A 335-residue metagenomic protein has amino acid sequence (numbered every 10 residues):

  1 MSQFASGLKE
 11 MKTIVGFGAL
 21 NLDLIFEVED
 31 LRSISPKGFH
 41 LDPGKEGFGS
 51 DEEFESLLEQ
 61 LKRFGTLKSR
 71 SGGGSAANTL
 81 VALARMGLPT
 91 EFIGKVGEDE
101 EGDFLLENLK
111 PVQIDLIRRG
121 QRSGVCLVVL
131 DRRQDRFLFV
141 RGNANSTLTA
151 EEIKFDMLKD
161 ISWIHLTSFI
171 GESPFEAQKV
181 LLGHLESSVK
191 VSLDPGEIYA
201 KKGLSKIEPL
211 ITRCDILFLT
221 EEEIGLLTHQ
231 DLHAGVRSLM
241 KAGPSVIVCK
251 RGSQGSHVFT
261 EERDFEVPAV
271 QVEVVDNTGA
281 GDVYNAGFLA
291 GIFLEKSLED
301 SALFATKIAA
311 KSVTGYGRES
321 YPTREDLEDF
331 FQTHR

Functional and structural regions predicted by a protein language model:
S2-E91: Glycine-rich phosphate/adenosyl-contacting loop at the front of the ribokinase-like
F4-N21, F26-V28, H40-D42, K201 (+1 more regions): Conserved phosphate-binding/catalytic region of the ribokinase-like
V15, E91, V191-S192, V248: Structural detector of well-ordered beta-strand residues that form the stable sheet scaffold of enzyme domains
F17-A19, K95-E98, L130-R132, R141 (+1 more regions): Cofactor-binding loop segments of dinucleotide-utilizing enzymes, especially the Rossmann-like FAD- and NAD(P)+-binding
L83, T220, G281: Short, conserved phosphate/pyrophosphate- and ester-handling motifs at nucleotide-, phospho-/glycolipid
N108-Q121: A glycine-rich helix N-cap at a beta->alpha junction
I117-R118, V128-S173: Conserved phosphate-binding/catalytic loop of the ribokinase/pfkB sugar-kinase fold
K179-L182, E186-K190, G196-E266: Conserved phosphate/ATP/ADP-binding segment of small-molecule kinases
